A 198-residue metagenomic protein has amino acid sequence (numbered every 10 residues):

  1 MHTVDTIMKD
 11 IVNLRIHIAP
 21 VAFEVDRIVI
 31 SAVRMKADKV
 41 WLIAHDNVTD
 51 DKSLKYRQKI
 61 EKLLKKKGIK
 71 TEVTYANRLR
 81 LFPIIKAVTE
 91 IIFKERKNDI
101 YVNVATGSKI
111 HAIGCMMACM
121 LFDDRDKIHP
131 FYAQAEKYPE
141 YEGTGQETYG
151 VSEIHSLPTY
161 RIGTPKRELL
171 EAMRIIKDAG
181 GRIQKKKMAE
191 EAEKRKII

Functional and structural regions predicted by a protein language model:
M1-D99, I113-I198: Long, low-complexity, Lys/Arg-enriched
D99-A105: Short glycine-rich phosphate-binding loop at a beta-alpha junction
K109: Polyanion-engaging groove/track-forming segments
